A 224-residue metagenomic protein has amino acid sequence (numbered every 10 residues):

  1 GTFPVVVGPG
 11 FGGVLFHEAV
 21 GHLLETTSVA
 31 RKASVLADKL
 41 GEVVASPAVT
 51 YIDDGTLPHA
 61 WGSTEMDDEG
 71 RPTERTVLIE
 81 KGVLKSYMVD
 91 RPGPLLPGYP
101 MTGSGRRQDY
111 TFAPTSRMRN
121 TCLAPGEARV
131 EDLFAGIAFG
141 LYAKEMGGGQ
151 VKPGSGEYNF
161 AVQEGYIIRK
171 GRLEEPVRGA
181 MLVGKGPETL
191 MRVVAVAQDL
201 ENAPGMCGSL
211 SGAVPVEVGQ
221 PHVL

Functional and structural regions predicted by a protein language model:
G1-L224: N-terminal small-residue-enriched
